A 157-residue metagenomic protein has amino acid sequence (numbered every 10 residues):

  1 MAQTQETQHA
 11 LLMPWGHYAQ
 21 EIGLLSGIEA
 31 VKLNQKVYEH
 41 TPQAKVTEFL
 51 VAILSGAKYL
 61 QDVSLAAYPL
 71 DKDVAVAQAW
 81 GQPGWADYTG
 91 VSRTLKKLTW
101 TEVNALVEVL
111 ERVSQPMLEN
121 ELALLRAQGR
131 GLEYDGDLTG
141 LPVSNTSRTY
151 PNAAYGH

Functional and structural regions predicted by a protein language model:
A2-F49: Basic, short loop/linker segments at the boundary and entry of helix-turn-helix/winged-helix-like folds
A10-L11, Y59, N145-T146: Intrinsic-disorder/low-complexity, polar/charged segments
P14-H17, D62-V63, Q82, A105 (+1 more regions): N-terminal, helix-rich and Lys/Arg-enriched segments in bacterial and organellar proteins
G23, G56, G81, G140 (+1 more regions): Glycine-centered flexibility motif
Y38-S114, G129: Short, positively charged, Gly/Tyr-enriched micro-motifs that form contact patches at catalytic or ligand/partner
S92-H157: Active-site-proximal, Lys/Arg-enriched surface segment that forms a nucleic-acid-binding/basic interface patch
